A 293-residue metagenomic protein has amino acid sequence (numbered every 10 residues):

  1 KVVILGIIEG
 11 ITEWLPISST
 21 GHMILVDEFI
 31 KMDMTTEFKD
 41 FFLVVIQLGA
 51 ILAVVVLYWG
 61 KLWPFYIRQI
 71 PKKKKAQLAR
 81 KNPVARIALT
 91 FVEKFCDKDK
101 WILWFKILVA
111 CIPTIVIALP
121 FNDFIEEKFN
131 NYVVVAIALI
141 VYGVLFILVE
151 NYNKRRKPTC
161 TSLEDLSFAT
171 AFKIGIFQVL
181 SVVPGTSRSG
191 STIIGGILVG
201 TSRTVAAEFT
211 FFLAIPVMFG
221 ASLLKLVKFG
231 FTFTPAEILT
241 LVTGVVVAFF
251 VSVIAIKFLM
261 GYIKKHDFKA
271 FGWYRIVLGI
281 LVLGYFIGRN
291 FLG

Functional and structural regions predicted by a protein language model:
K1-G293: Multi-pass membrane proteins that catalyze or facilitate reactions on polyprenyl-/lipid-phosphate substrates and their
